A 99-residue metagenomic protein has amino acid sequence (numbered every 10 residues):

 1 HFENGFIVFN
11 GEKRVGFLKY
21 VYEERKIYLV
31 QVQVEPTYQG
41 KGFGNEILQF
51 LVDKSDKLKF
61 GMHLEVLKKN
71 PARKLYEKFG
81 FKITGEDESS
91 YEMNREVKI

Functional and structural regions predicted by a protein language model:
H1-F6: Active-site rim helix/loop that mediates acceptor-substrate recognition in acyltransferases
I7, K13-V21, Y28-Q33: Conserved beta-strand in the GNAT
V21-V30, Q39, L58, S89: A conserved beta-turn-beta hairpin within the catalytic core of GNAT-like acetyltransferases that forms part
V34, G40-D53, R73-K78: Conserved acetyl-CoA-binding loop-helix of GNAT-fold acetyltransferases
E35-Q39, L64-R73, S89-K98: Conserved beta-strand-loop-alpha-helix junction that forms the acyl-donor binding cleft
S55-L67: Conserved GNAT acetyl-CoA-binding A-motif
E77-D87: Conserved acetyl-CoA-binding loop of GNAT-fold acetyltransferases
